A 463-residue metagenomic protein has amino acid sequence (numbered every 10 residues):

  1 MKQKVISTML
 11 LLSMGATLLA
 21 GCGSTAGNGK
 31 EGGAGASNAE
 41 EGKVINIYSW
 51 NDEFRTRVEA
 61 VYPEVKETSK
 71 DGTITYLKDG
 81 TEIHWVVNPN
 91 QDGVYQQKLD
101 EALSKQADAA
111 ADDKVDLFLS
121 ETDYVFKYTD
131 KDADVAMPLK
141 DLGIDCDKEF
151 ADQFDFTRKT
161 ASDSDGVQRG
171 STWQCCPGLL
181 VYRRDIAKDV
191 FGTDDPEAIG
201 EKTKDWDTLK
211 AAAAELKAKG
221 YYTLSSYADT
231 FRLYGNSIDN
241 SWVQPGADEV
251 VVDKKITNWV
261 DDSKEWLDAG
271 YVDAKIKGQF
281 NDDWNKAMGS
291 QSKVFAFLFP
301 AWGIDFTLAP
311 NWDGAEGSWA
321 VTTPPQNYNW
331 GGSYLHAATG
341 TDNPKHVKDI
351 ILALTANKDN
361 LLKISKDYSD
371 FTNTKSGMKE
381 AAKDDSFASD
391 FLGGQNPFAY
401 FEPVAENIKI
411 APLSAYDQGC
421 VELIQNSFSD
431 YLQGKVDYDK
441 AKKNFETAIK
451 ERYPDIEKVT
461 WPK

Functional and structural regions predicted by a protein language model:
M1-V5: Positively charged n-region of N-terminal signal peptides that target proteins for export
S7, S13, L19-F126, H346 (+2 more regions): Conserved N-terminal structural module of periplasmic/extracytoplasmic solute-binding proteins
E53-T56, E64, D134-A136, D141 (+5 more regions): Mature extracytoplasmic/periplasmic domains
R55-P63, V125-K127, T230, S237 (+1 more regions): Extracytoplasmic/periplasmic substrate-binding proteins
K70-Q91, A110-D112, T193-G200, A247-D248 (+3 more regions): A local structural motif
N88-E101, K204-T208, K275-G289: Short helix-initiation/N-cap motifs at beta->coil->alpha
A107, A111, D116-L179, D207-K210 (+3 more regions): Hinge/lid segment of periplasmic solute-binding proteins
K140-A151, K159-T230, V243-K277, T339-K345 (+1 more regions): Helix-loop-helix "hinge/cap" segment bordering the ligand-binding cleft or interdomain interface
